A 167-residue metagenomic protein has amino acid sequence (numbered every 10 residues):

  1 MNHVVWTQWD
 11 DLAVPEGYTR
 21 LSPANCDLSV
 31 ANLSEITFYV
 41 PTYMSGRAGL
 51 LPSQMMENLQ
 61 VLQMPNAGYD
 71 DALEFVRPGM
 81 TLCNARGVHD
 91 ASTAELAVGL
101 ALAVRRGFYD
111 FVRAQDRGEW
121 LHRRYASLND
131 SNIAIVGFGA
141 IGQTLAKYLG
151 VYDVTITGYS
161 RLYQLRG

Functional and structural regions predicted by a protein language model:
M1-P41, S45: N-terminal glycine-/charge-rich "phosphate-binding" loop or analogous flexible N-terminal tail
H3-W6, Y39, Q63, C83 (+2 more regions): Short, well-ordered beta-strand segments
T7-W9, A24-N25, Q63-N66, R86 (+1 more regions): Residues at the C-termini of beta-strands that transition into short coil/loop
D10-G17, V30-S34, P52-Q54, D71-P78 (+2 more regions): Short loop/helix-cap segments at secondary-structure boundaries that form the rim of catalytic
G17-Y18, N58-L59, G79, D130 (+1 more regions): A generic structural signal for alpha->beta connector loops
T37-Q115: Phosphate/diphosphate ligand-binding glycine-rich loop within oxidoreductases
R123-G167: Rossmann-like dinucleotide/phosphate-binding beta-alpha-beta segment
